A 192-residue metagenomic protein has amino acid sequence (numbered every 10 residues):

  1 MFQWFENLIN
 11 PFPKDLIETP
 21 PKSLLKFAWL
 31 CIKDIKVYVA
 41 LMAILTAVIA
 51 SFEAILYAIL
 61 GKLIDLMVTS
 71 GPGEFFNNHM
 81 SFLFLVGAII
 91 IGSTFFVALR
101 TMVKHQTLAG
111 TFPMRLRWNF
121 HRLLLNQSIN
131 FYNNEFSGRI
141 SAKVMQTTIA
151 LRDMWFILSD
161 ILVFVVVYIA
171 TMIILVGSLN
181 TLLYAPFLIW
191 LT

Functional and structural regions predicted by a protein language model:
M1-E53, V68-V86, R100-A109, R122 (+2 more regions): Membrane-integrated ABC transporters
P13-P21, F52-D65, I89-S137, S141 (+4 more regions): Juxtamembrane helix-loop junctions of ABC transporter transmembrane domains
L24-A28, L63, W118, T181 (+1 more regions): Tryptophan-centric aromatic hotspots in well-structured domains and transmembrane helices
F27-A28, H121, F131-Y132, F136 (+2 more regions): Aromatic side chains
L30, A142, I174-L175: Residue-level marker of motif borders
D34, Y38-V48, G92-T94, D160-T192: Transmembrane helices of ABC transporter permease
L63-L85, I173-P186: Membrane-interface helix-capping segments at transmembrane helix termini in multi-pass transporters
